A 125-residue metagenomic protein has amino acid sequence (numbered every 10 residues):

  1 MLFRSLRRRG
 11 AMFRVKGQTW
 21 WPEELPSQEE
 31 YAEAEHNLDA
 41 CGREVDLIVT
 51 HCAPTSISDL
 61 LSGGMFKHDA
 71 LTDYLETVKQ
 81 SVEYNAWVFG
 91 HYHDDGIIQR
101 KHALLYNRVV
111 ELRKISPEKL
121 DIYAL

Functional and structural regions predicted by a protein language model:
M1-L2, A124-L125: N-terminal low-complexity segments that are often proline-rich with Ser/Thr-Pro
F3-F66: Active-site-proximal loop/helix segment associated with metal-binding centers of metalloenzymes
A53-A124: Conserved beta-sheet core of the metallophosphoesterase superfamily
